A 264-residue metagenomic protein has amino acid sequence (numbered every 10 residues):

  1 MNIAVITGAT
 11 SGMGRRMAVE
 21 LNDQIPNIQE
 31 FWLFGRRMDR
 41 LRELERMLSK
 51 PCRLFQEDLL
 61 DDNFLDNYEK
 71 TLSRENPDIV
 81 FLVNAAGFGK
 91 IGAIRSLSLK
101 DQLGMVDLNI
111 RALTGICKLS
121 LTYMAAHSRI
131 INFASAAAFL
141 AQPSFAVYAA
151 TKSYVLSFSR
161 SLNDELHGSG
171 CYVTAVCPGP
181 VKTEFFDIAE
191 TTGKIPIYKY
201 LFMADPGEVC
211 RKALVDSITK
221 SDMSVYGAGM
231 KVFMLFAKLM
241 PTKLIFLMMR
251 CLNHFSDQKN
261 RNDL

Functional and structural regions predicted by a protein language model:
T10-S11: Conserved glycine-rich cofactor-binding loop
P26-E43: Conserved glycine-rich Rossmann-like NAD(P)H-binding loop of the short-chain dehydrogenase/reductase
A85-K90: Conserved NAD(P)H cofactor-binding loop of Rossmann-fold oxidoreductase domains
A93-I94, D101-V106: Substrate-binding pocket helix/loop in short-chain dehydrogenase/reductase
C117, T151: Active-site helix of classical SDR
S135: Residue(s) in the substrate-gating loop at a strand-loop-helix junction that position the organic substrate next
G168-A228: SDR active-site lid
